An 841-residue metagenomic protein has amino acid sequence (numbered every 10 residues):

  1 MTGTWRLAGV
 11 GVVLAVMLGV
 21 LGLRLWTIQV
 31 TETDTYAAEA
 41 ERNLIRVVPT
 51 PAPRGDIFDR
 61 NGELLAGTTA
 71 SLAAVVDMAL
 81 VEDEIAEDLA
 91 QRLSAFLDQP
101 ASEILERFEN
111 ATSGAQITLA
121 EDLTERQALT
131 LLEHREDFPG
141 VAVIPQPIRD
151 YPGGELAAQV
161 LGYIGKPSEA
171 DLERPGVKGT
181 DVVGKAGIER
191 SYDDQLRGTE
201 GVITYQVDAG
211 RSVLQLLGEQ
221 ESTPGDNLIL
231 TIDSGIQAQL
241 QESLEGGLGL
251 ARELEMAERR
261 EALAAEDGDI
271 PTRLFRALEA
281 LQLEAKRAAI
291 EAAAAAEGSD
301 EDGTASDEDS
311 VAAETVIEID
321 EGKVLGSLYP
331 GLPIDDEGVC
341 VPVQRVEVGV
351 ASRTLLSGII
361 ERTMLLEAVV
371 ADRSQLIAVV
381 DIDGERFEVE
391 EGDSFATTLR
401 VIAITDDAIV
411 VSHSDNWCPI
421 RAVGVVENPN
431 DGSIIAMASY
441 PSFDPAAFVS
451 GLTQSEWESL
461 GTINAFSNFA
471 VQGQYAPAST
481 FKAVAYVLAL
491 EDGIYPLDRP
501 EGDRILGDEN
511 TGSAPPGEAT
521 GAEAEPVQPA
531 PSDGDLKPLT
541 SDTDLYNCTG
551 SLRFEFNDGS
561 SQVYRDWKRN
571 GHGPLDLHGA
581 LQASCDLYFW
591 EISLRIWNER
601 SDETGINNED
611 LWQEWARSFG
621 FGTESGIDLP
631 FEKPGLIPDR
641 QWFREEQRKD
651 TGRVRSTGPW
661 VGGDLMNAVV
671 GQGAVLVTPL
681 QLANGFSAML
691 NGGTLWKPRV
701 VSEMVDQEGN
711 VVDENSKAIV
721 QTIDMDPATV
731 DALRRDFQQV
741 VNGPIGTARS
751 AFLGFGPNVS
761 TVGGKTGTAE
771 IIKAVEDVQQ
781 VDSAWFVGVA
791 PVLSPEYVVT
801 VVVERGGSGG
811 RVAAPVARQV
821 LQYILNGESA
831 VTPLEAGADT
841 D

Functional and structural regions predicted by a protein language model:
T2-T35: Hydrophobic alpha-helical transmembrane signal-anchor segments
T31, V75-V76, L80, D88-A95 (+6 more regions): Small/polar-residue-rich segments within soluble enzyme cores
L44, P49-P53, P419-A422: Short, small/polar residue-rich loop motifs at catalytic or cofactor-binding pockets
T50, I57-A66, L240, G424 (+1 more regions): Short, glycine-anchored, charge-dense loop/turn motifs used at functional sites
A52-D98: Juxtamembrane extramembrane loops of integral membrane proteins
V207-L217, I232-S234, R260-A296, D300 (+5 more regions): Beta-lactam-recognizing serine transpeptidase/beta-lactamase-like catalytic domain environment
D269-I270, L274-L281, A285-I290, E297-G303 (+1 more regions): Extended low-complexity, proline-rich intrinsically disordered regions
N710-A718, V816-D841: Short, gly/Ser/Thr-rich active-site loops of penicillin-recognizing serine hydrolases
